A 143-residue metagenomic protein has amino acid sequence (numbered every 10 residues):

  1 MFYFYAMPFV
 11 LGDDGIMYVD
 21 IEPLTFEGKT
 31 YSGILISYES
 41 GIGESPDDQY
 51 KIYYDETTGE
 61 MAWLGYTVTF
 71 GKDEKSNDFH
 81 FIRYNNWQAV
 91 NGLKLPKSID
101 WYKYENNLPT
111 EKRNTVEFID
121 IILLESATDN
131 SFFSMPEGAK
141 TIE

Functional and structural regions predicted by a protein language model:
M1-T30, G43-S45, N114-E143: Structured extracytoplasmic
T30-F133: Gly/Pro-enriched, hydrophobic low-complexity segments that function as extracytoplasmic propeptides/linkers
